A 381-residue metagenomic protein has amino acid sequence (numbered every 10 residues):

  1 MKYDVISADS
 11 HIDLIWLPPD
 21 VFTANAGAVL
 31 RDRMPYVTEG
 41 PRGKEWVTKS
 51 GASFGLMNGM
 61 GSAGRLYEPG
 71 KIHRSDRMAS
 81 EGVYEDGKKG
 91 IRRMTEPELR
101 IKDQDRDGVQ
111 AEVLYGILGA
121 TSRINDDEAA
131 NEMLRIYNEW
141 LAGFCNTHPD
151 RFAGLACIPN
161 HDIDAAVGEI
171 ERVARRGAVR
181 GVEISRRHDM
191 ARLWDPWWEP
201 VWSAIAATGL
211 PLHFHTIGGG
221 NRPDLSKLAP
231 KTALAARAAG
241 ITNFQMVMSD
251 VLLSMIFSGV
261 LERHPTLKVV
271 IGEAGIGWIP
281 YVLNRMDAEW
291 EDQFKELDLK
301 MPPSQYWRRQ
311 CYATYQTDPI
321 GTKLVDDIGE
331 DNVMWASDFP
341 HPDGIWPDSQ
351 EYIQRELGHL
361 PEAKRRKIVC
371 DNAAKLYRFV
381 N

Functional and structural regions predicted by a protein language model:
K2-D4, I15-R106, Q110-A111, E139-T147 (+7 more regions): Mid-to-C-terminal alpha-helical segments outside catalytic/metal-binding sites
D9-D13, T208, H215, E273: Histidine-centered divalent metal-coordination motifs
S10, D338-F339: Active-site metal-binding loops of divalent metal-dependent hydrolases
K71-V251, S258: Active-site gating/metal-coordination segments in enzymes
G177-R180, A206-P211, H264-L267, W307-R309 (+1 more regions): Glycine-enriched alpha-helix->loop->beta-strand junction motifs that scaffold or abut catalytic
L212, T216-G220, I256-S304, R308: Aromatic-lined glycan-binding groove of carbohydrate-active enzymes
D224-L225, Y281-L283, L324: Short, well-ordered secondary-structure micro-motifs
I241-V251, Q293-T322: Aromatic-anchored helix/helix-loop segment that forms the rim or "lid" of small-molecule/cofactor binding pockets
